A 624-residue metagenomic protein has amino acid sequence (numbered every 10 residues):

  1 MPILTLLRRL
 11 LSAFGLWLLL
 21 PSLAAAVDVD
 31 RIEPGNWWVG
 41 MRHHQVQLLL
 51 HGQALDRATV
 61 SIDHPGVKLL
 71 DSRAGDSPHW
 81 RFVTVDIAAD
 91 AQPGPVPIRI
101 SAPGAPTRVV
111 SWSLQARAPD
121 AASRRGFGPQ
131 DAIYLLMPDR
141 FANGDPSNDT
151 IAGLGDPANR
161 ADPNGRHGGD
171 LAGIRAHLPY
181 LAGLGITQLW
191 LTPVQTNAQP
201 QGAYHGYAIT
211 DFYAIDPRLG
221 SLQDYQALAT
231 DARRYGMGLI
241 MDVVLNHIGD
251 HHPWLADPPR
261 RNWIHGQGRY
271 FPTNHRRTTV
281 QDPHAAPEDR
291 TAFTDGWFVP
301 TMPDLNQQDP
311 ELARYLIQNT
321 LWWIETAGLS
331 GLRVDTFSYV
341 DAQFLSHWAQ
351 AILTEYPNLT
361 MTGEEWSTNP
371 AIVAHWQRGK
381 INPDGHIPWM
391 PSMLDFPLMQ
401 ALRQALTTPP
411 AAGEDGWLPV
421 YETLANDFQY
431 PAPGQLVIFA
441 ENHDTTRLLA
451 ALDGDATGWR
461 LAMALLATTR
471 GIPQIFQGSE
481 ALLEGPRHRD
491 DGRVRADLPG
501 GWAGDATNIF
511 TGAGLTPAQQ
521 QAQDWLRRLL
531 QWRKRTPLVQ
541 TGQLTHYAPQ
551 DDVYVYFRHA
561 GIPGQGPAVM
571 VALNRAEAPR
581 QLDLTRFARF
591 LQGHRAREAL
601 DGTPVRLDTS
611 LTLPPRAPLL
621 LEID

Functional and structural regions predicted by a protein language model:
P2-F14: Bacterial N-terminal signal peptides that target proteins for export
L7, P21-A26, G94, P106-R108 (+5 more regions): Carbohydrate-interacting/catalytic domains
S12-S22: Bacterial N-terminal signal peptides
V27-R57, S113-P119, R124: Beta-strand/beta-sandwich contexts
M41-G104: Immunoglobulin-like IPT/TIG beta-sandwich domains and homologous Ig-like subdomains
Y134, L189-L191, L239-M241, L332 (+3 more regions): Hydrophobic faces of well-ordered beta-strands that scaffold small-molecule active sites in alpha/beta enzyme cores
F141-L321, T326, L345-T354, A371-I372 (+2 more regions): Substrate-binding/active-site clefts of carbohydrate-active enzymes
A229, H247, H252-L255, L321 (+12 more regions): Active-site-proximal helices and loops of the catalytic beta/alpha 8
